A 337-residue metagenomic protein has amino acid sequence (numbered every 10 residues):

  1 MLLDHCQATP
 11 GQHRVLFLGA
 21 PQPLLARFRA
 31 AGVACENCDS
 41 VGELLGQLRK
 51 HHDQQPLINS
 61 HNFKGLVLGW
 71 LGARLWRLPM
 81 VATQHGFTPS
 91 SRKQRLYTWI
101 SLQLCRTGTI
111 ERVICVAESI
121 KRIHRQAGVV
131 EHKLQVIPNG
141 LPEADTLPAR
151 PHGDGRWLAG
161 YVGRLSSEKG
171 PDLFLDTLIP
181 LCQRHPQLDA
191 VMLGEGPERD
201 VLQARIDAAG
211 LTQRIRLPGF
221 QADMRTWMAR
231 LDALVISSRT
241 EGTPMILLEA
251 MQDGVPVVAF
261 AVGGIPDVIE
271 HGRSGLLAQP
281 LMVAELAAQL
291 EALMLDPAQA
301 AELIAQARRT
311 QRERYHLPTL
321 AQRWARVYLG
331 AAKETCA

Functional and structural regions predicted by a protein language model:
M1-D4, W157, Y161-P180, P197-Q203 (+3 more regions): A conserved mid-protein helix/loop that constitutes part of the nucleotide-sugar donor-binding site
M1-G42, V136: N-terminal strand-loop element at the rim of the active site of nucleotide-sugar-dependent glycosyltransferases
F17, P256-A259, I269: Short hydrophobic beta-strand element within catalytic cores of glycosyltransferases and related nucleotide-activated
S60-L66, Q84: Short His-centered aromatic/hydrophobic patch
S119, G140: Carbohydrate-associated surface elements
F220, R239: Aromatic "clamp/platform" in nucleotide-sugar-dependent glycosyltransferases that forms part of the donor/acceptor
A261, H271-G272, L276-V283, A292-A298: Conserved acidic donor-binding segment of nucleotide-sugar-dependent glycosyltransferases
E285, A292, Q299-R314, L320-A325: A short, well-ordered alpha-helix in the C-terminal region of glycosyltransferases
